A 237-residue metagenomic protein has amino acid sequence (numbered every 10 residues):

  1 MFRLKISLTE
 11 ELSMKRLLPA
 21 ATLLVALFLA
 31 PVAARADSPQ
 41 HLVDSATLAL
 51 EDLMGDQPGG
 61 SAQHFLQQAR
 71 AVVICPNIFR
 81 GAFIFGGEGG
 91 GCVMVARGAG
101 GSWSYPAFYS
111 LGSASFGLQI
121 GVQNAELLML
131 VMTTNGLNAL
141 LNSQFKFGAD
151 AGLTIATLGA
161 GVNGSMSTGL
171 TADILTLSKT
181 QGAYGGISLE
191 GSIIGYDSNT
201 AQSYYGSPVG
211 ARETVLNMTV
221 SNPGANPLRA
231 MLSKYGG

Functional and structural regions predicted by a protein language model:
L4-T22: Bacterial N-terminal signal peptides that target proteins for export
A21-A30: Bacterial N-terminal signal peptides
A36-G237: Small-residue-enriched, tightly packed secondary-structure blocks
